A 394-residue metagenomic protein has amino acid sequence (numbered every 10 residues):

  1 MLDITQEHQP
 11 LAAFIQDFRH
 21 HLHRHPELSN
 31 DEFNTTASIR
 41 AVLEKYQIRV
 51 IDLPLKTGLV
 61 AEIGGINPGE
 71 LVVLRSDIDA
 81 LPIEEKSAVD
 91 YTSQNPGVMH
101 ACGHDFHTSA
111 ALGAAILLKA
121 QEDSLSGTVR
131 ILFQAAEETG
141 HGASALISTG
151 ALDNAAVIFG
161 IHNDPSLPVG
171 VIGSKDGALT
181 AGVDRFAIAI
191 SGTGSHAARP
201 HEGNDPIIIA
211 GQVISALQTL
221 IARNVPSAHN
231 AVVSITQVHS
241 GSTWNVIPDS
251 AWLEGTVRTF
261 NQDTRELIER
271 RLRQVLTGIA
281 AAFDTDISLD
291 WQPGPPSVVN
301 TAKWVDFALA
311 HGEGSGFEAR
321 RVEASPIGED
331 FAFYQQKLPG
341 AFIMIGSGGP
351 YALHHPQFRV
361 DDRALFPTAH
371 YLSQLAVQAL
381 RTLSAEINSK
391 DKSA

Functional and structural regions predicted by a protein language model:
M1-H100, D105, S109-L125: Acidic/His- and Gly-rich active-site-bordering loop/insert found across diverse amide/peptide-bond hydrolases
L11-F14, F18, D31-V42, E70 (+16 more regions): General structural feature for long, well-ordered alpha-helical segments within catalytic domains of soluble enzymes
R19, P26, G150, L217-I221 (+1 more regions): Sec/Tat-exported extracytoplasmic proteins
L22, A61, L74, H104 (+8 more regions): Divalent metal-coordination and catalytic microenvironments
E27, D77-D79, A136, D164 (+3 more regions): Active-site beta-loop-alpha junctions enriched in small/polar residues
L59-V60, L81-I83, S87-M99, D105-F106 (+2 more regions): Histidine/acidic-residue-rich, glycine-tolerant segments that coordinate divalent metal ions
G211-A394: Metal-dependent amide/peptide-bond hydrolase catalytic core, centered on the "pita-bread" metallohydrolase fold
